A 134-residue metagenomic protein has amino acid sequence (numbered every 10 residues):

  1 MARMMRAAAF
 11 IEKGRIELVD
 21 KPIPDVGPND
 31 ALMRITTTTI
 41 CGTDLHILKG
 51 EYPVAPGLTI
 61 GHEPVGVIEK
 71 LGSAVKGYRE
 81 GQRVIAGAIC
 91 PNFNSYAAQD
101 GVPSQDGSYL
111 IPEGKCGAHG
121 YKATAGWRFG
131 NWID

Functional and structural regions predicted by a protein language model:
M1-A2, I16: Short solvent-exposed loop/turn micro-motifs enriched in small/polar/acidic residues
A2-A8: Short structural boundary motif marking the start of a folded domain
A8-I16: Extracellular beta-rich ligand/substrate-recognition surface
L18-D20: Well-ordered beta-strand positions in beta-sheet-rich domains
I23, G77, N92-D134: NAD(P)H dinucleotide-binding glycine-rich loop of Rossmann-like/cofactor-binding domains, especially the beta1-alpha1
P24-T38, L48-Q99, P103-S104: Glycine-rich beta-strand-centered segment in the early N-terminal region that forms part of a ligand/cofactor-binding
C41: Conserved Rossmann-like nucleotide-cofactor binding loop
D44: Active-site phosphate-binding/coordination module
